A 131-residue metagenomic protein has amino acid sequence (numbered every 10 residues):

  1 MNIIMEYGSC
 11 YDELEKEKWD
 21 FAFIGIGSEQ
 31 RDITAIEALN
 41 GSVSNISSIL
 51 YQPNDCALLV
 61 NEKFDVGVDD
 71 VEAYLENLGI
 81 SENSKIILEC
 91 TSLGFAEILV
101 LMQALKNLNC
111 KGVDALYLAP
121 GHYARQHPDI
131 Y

Functional and structural regions predicted by a protein language model:
M1-K85, A96-Y131: Long, low-complexity, Lys/Arg-enriched
I87-S92: Short N-terminal targeting/anchoring amphipathic segment
